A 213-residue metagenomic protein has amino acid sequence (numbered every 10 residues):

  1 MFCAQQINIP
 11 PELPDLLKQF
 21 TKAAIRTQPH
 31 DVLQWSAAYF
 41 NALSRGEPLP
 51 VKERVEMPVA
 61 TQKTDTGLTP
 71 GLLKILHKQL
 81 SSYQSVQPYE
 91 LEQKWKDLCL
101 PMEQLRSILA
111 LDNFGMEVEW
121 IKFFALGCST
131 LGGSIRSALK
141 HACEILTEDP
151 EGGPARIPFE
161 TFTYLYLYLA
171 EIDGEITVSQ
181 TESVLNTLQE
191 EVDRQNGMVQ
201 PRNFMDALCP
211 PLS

Functional and structural regions predicted by a protein language model:
M1-S213: Phospho-regulatory, low-complexity terminal regions
